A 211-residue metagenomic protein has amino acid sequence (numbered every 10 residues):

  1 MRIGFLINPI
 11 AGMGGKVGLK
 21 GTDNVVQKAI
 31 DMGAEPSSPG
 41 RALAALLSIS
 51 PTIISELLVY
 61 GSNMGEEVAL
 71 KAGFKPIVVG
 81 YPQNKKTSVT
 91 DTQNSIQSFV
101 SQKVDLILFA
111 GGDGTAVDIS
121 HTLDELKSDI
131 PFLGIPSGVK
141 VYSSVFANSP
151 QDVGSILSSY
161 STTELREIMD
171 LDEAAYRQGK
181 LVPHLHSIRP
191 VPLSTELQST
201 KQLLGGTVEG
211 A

Functional and structural regions predicted by a protein language model:
M1-V104, G154-A211: ATP/NTP phosphate-donor binding region
G4-I7, Y60, F109-G111, L133-P136: Short beta-strand segments
M13, F109, D113-S120, Y142: Short glycine/serine/threonine-rich phosphate/pyrophosphate-binding segments that cradle anionic phosphate groups
G18-G21, G73-F74, T122-E125, A147-S149: Short, glycine/charged-enriched secondary-structure capping and boundary segments
L46, S120-L123: A conserved amphipathic alpha-helix that caps or lines the catalytic cleft of carbohydrate- and lipid-modifying enzymes
M64-E66, G114-T115, V139-K140: A short acidic, glycine/proline-enriched capping/turn motif at secondary-structure boundaries, especially helix N-cap
A110, L123-N148: Short, acidic/small-residue loops that bind anionic groups at enzyme active sites
